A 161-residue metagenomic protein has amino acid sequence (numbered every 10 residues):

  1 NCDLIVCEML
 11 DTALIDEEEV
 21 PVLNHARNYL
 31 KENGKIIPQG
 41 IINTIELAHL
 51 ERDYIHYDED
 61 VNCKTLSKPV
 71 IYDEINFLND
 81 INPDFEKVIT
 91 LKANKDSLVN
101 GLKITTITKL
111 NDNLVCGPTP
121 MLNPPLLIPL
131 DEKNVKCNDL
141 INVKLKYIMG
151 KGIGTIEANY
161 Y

Functional and structural regions predicted by a protein language model:
N1-Y161: Class I SAM-binding transferase module
